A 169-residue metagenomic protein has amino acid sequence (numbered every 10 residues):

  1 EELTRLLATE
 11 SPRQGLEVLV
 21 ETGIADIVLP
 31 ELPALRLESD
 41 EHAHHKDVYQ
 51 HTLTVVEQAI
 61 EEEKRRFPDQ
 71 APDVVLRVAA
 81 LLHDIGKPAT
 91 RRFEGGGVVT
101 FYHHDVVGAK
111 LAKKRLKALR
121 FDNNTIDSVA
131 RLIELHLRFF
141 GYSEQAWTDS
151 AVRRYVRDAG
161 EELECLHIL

Functional and structural regions predicted by a protein language model:
E1-E63, R153-R157: Long, charged alpha-helical interface segments
A34-L35, E41, T54, Q58-L169: C-terminal subdomains that position terminal phosphate/3'-OH groups for nucleotidyl transfer/ligation, primarily on
